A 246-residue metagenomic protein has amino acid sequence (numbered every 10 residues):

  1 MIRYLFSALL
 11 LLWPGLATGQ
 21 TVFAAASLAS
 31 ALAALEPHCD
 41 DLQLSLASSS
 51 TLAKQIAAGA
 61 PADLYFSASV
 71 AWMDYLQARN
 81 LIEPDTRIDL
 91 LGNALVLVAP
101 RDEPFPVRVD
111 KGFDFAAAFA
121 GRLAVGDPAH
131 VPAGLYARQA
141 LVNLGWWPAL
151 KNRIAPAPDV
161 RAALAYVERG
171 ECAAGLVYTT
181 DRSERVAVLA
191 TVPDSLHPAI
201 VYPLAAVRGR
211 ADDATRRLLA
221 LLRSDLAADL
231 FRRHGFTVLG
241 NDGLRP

Functional and structural regions predicted by a protein language model:
M1-F6: Bacterial N-terminal signal peptides that target proteins for export
A8-L11, H197: Hydrophobic residues within membrane-embedded alpha helices
L12-A17: N-terminal signal peptide c-region/cleavage motif recognized by signal peptidases
Q20-H38, Q43-A60, S67-V70, D74-P246: Exported/periplasmic ABC-transporter solute-binding proteins
